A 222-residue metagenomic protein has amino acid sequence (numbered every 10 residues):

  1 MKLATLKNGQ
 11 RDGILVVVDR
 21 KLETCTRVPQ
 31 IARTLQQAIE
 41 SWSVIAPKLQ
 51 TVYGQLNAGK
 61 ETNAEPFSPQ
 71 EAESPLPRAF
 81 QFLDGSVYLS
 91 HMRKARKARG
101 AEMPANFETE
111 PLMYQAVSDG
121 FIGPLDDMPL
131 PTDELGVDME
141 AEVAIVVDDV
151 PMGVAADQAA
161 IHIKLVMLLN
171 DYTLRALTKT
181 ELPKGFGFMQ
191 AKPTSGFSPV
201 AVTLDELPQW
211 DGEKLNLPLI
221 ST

Functional and structural regions predicted by a protein language model:
K2-L6, R11, R20, Q36-T222: Active-site microenvironments in enzyme catalytic cores
L15-V16: Short beta-strand-centered aromatic/proline hotspots
L22-Q37: A short, surface-exposed interaction/processing loop segment used at functional sites
